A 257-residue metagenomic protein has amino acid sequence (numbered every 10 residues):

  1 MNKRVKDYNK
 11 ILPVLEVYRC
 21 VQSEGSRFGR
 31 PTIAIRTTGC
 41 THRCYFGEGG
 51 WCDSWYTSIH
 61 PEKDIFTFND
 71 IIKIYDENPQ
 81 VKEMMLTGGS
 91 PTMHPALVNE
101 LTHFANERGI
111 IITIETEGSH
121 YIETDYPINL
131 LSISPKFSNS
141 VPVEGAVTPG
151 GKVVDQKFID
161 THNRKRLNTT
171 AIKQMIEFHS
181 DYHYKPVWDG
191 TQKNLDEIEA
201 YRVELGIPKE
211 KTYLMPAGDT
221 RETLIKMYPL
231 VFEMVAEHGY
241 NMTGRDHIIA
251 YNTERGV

Functional and structural regions predicted by a protein language model:
M1-R4, H183: Generic N-terminal leader/processing signal
K3-V21, P31-T32, T38, H42 (+1 more regions): Conserved Radical SAM active-site core
S26-F28: A short catalytic or substrate-binding loop motif that flags glycine-/basic-rich loops and adjacent residues that bind
I72, D76, E83, T92-V257: Conserved AdoMet/S-adenosylmethionine-binding subsite of the radical SAM
